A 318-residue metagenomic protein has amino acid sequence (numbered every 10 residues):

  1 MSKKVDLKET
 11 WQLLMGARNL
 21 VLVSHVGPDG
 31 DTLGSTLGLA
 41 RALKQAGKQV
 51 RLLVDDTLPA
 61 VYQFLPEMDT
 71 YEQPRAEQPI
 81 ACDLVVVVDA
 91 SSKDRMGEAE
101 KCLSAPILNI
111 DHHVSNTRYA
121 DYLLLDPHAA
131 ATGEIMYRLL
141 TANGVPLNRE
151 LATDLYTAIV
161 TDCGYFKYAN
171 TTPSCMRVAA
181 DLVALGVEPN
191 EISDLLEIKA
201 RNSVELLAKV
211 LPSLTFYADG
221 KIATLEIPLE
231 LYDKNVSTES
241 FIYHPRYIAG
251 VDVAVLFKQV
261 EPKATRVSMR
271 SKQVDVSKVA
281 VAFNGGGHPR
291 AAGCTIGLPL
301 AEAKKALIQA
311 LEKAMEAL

Functional and structural regions predicted by a protein language model:
S2-V26, G34-Q63, Q78-C82, T161-L318: Hydrophobic helix-and-loop "lid/oligomerization" segment in the mid-to-C-terminal part of catalytic domains
V23, G27, V87, N109-I110 (+1 more regions): Generic enzyme active-site microenvironment
G30-T36, K93-M96: Short glycine/serine/threonine-rich phosphate/pyrophosphate-binding segments that cradle anionic phosphate groups
G38-A40, C102-A105, L125-D126, R177: Glycine-rich, phosphate-binding/catalytic loops in enzymes
E67-Y71, L125-H128, K272-Q273: Short, hinge-like loop/turn segments at secondary-structure boundaries
M68-Y122: Active-site cofactor/cluster-binding pocket
I107-N109, L123-L124, I222-T224, L256: Conserved beta-strand scaffold positions in the cores of enzyme catalytic domains, especially in NTP/NDP-utilizing
I110-V178: Short alpha-helices
